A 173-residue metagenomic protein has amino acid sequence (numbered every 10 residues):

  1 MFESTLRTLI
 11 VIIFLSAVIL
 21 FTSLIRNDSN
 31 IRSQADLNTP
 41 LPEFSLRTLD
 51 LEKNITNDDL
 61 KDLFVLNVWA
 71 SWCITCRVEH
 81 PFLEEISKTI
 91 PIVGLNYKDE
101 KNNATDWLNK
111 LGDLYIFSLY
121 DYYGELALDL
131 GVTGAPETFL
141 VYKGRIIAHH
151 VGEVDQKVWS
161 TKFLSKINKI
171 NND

Functional and structural regions predicted by a protein language model:
M1-R47: N-terminal targeting signals for export/organelle localization
P42, L60-F64, S87-I92, D113-I116 (+1 more regions): Short glycine/proline-enriched coil/turn segments at helix->beta-strand junctions
S45, D58-D59, V151: Short clusters of small/polar residues that mark proteolytic maturation junctions
L46-R47, I116-D121: Short acidic-hydrophobic, aromatic-tinged amphipathic segments that line or gate anion-handling sites
R47, I74, E84, I147-A148: Nucleotide phosphate-binding site architecture
N54-R77, L83, F139: Short active-site neighborhood of thiol/selenol oxidoreductases, capturing the structured segment around
R77-L111, Y122-L128: Structural microenvironment flanking redox-active thiols in thiol-disulfide oxidoreductases
K110-L114, Y122-I170: Thiol/disulfide oxidoreductase modules built on the thioredoxin-like
